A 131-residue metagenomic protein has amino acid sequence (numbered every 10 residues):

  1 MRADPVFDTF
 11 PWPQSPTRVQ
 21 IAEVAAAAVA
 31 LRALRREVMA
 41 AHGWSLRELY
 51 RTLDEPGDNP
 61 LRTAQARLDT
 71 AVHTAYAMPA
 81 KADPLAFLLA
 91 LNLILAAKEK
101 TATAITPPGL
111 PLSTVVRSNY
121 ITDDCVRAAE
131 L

Functional and structural regions predicted by a protein language model:
M1-L131: S-adenosyl-L-methionine
